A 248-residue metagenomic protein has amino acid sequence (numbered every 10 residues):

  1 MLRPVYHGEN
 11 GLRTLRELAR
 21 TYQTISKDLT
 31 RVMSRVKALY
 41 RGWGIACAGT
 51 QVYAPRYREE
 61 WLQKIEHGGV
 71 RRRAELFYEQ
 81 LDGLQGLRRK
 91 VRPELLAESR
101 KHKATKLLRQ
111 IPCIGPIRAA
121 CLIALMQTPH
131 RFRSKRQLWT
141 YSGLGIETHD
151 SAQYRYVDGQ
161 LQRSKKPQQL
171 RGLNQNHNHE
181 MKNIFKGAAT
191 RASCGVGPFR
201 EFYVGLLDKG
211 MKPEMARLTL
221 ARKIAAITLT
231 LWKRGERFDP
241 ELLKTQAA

Functional and structural regions predicted by a protein language model:
M1-R13: Short, polar/flexible loop-turn hinges at active-site or ligand-entry regions and domain interfaces
M1-R3, V32-M33, V91, Q127-R131 (+2 more regions): Short helix-capping/linker segments at secondary-structure and domain boundaries
N10, T14-L107: Glycine-rich, often acidic, oxyanion-interacting loops/wings at catalytic, nucleic-acid, or phospho-protein interfaces
I25, L84, F185, G210 (+1 more regions): A residue-level signal for conserved active-site and pocket-lining positions in enzyme catalytic cores
G49-Q63, H130, S142, Y154-V157 (+2 more regions): HhH-family (HhH-GPD) DNA N-glycosylase catalytic core used in base-excision repair
L107-Q110, P116, C121-K209, P213: Phosphate-backbone recognition surface of nucleic-acid-processing proteins
C194-A248: Acidic, carboxylate-rich catalytic segments that either coordinate divalent cations
